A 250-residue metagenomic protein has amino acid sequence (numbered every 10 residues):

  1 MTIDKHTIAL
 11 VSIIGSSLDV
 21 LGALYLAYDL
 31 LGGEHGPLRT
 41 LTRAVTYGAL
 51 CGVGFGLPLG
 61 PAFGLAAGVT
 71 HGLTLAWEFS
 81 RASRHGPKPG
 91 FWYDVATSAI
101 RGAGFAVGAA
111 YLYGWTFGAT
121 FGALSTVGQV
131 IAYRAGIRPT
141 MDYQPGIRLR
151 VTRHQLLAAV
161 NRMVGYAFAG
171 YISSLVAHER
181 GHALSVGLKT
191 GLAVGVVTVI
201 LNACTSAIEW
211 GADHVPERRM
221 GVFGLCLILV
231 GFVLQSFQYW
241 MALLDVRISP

Functional and structural regions predicted by a protein language model:
M1-L10, R247-P250: Short, strongly hydrophobic alpha-helical membrane anchors
A9-D29, R43-E209, R219-A242: Alpha-helical transmembrane segments and immediately adjacent membrane-interfacial amphipathic helices
